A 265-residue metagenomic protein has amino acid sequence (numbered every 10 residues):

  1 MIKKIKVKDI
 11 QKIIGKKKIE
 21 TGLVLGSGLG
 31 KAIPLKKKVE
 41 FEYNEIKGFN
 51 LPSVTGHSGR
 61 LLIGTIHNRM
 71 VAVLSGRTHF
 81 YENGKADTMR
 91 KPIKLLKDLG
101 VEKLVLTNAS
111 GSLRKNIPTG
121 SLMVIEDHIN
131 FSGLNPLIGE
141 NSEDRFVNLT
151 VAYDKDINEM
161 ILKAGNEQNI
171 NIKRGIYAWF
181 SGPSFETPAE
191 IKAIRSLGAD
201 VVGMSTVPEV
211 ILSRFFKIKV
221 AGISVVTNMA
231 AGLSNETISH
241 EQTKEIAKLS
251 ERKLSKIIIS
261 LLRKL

Functional and structural regions predicted by a protein language model:
M1-L149: Metabolite-binding pocket within alpha/beta catalytic cores that recognizes anionic/polar moieties
D9, I13, D156, M160-I170 (+1 more regions): Generic non-transmembrane alpha-helical segments
E102, D200, K219: Short acidic/polar active-site loop segments enriched in Thr and Asp
S142-Y153, I191, I246-S255, I259: Polyanion-binding loop/helix "lid" in catalytic or ligand-binding cores
A164-D200: Active-site/ligand-binding-proximal alpha/beta "capping" segment
M204-Q242: Zn-dependent metallopeptidase/amidohydrolase metal-coordination segment
A231-L265: His/Asp/Glu-rich mid-to-C-terminal helical/loop segments that flank catalytic regions of hydrolases
